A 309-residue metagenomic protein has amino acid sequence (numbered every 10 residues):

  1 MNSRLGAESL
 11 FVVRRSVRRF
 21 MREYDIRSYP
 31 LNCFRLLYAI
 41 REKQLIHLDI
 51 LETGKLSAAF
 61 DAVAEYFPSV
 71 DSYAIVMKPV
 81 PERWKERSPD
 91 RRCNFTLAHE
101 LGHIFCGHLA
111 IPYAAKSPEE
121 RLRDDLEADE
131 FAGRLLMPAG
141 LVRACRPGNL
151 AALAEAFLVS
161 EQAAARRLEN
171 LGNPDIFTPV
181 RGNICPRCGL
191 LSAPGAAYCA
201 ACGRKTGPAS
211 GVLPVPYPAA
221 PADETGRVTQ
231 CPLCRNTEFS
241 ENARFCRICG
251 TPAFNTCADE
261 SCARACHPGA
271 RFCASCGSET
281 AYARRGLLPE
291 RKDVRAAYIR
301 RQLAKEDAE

Functional and structural regions predicted by a protein language model:
M1-T251, A265, G269, A274-E309: Active-site hotspot residues in diverse enzymes, especially metal/ion-binding acidic/histidine motifs
C262: Hydrophobic adenine-recognition pocket in adenosine-nucleotide-binding enzymes
